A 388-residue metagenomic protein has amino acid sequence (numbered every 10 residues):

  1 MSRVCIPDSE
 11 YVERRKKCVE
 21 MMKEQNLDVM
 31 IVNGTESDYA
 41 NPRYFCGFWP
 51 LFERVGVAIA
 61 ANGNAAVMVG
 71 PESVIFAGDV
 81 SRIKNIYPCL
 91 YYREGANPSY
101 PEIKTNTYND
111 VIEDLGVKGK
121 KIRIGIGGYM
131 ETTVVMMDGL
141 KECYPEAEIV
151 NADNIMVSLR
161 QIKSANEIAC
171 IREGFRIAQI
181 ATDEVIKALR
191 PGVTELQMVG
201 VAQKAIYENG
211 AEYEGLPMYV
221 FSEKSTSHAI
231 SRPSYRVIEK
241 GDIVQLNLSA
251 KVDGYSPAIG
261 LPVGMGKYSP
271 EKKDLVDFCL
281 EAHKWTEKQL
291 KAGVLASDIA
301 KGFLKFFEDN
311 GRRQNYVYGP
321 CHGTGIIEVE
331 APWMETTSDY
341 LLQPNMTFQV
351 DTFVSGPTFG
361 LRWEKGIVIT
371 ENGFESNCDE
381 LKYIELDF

Functional and structural regions predicted by a protein language model:
M1-F388: Active-site neighborhoods and metal-handling regions in enzymes and metal-associated proteins
